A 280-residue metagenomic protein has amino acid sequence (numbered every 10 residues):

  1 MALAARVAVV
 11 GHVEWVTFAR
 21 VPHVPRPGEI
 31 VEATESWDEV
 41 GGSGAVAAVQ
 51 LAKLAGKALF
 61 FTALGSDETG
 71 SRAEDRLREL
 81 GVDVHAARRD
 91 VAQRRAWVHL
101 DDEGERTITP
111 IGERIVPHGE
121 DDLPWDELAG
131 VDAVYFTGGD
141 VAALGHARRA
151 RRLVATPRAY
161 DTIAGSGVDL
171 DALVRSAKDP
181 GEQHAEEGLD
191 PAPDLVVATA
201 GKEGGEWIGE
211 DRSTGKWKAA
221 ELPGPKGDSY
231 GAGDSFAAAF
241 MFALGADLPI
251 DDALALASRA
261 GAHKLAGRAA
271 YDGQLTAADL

Functional and structural regions predicted by a protein language model:
M1-F61: Glycine-rich phosphate/adenosyl-contacting loop at the front of the ribokinase-like
A2-A4, E186-L280: Conserved phosphate-binding/catalytic region of the ribokinase-like
V7, K57-A58, V84, L153 (+1 more regions): Hydrophobic anchor at the start of a short beta-strand that flanks the dinucleotide cofactor-binding loop
V9, F60-T62, A155, L173 (+1 more regions): Structural beta-sheet core signal
V13, G139, S235: Active-site metal-binding loops of divalent metal-dependent hydrolases
P27-D38, K53-D132: Conserved N-terminal subdomain of the carbohydrate kinase-like
V131-L195, K202-E206: Conserved beta-alpha-beta core of the PfkB/ribokinase-like small-molecule kinase fold
